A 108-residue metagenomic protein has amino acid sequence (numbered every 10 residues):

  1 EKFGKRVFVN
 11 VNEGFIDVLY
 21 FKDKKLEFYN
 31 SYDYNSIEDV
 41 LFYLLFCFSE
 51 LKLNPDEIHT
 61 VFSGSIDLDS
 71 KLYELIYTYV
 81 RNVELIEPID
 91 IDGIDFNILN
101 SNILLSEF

Functional and structural regions predicted by a protein language model:
E1-F108: Hydrophobic/aromatic-enriched cytosolic interaction surfaces used to assemble or bind macromolecules
